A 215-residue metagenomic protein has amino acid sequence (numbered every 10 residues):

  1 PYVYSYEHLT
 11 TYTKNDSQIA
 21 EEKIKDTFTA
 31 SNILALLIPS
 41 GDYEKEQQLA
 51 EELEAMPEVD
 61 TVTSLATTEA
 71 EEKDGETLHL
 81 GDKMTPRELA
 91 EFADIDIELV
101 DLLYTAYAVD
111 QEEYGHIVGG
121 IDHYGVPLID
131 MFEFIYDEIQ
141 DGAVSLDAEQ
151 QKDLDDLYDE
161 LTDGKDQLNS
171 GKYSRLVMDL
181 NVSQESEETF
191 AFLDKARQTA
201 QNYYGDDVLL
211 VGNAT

Functional and structural regions predicted by a protein language model:
P1-E22, F28: Transmembrane helices with small-residue packing motifs
Y2-Y6, A30-L36, S170-V182: Short, hydrophobic beta-strand segments
K14-E21, E46-A50, L193: Amphipathic alpha-helical segments in well-structured domains
E21-I24, Q48-E52, E160-D166: Generic recognition of flexible, low-complexity loop/linker segments
I33-E46: Short periplasmic/luminal acceptor-recognition loop of GT-C membrane glycosyltransferases, typified by
E44, D122-T215: Extracytoplasmic
Q47-G81: Short amphipathic beta-strand/extended segments in non-transmembrane regions
G75-Y124: Charged, amphipathic alpha-helical linkers/stalks
